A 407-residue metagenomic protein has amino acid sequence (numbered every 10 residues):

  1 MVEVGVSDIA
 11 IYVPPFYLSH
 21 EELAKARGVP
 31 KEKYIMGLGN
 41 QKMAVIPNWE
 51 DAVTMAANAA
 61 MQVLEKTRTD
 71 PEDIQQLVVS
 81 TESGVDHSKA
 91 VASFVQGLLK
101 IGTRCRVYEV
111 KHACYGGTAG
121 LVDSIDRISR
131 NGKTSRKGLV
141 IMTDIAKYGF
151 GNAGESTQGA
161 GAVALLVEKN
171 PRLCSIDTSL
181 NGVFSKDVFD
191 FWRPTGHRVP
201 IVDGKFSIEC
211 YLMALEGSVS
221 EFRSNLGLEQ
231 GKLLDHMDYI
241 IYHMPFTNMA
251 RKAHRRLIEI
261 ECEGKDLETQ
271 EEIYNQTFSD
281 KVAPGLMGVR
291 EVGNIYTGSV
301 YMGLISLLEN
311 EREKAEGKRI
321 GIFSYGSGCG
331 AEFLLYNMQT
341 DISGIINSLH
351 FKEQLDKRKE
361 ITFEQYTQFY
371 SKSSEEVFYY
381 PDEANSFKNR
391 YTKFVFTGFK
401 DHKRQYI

Functional and structural regions predicted by a protein language model:
M1-W49, N152-S220, E332-I407: Condensing-enzyme catalytic core mediating Claisen C-C bond formation in acyl metabolism
V6, A52-T118, E229-L257: Conserved beta-ketoacyl condensing-enzyme motif
A10-Y12, S80-D86, H112-G117, M142-K147 (+2 more regions): Acidic, glycine-rich active-site loops and adjacent beta-strand->loop/helix elements that engage anionic groups
P30, V53-T67, V91, C210-G227 (+1 more regions): Short, well-ordered amphipathic alpha-helical segments that serve as non-catalytic structural scaffolds within diverse
K33-G37, Q41-V53, G84-K137, T143 (+1 more regions): Conserved catalytic cysteine-centered active-site region of acyl-thioester-dependent Claisen-condensing enzymes
S129-A164: Flexible, glycine-rich active-site loops centered on histidine and acidic residues that chelate a metal or position
K205-L226, G231-E259, G288, G293: A conserved active-site cap/scaffold subdomain adjacent to cofactor or substrate pockets
G264-K265, S279-D356: C-terminal catalytic subdomain
